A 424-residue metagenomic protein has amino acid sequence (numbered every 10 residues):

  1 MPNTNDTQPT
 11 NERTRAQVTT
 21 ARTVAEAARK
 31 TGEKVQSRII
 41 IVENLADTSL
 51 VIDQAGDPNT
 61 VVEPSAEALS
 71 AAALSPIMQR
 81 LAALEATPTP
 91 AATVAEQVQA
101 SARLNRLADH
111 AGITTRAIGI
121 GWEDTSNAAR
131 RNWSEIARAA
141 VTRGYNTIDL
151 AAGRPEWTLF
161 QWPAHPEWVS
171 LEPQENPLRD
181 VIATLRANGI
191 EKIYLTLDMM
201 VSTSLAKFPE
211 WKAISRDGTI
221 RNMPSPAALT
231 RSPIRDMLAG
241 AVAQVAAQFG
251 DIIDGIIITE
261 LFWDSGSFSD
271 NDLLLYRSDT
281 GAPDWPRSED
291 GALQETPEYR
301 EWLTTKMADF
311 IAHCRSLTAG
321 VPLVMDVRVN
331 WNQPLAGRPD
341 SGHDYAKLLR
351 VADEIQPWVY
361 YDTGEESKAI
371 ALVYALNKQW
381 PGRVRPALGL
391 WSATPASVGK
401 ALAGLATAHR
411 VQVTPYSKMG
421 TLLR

Functional and structural regions predicted by a protein language model:
T114-N127, Y194-A247: Active-site-adjacent "subsite" loops/lids of carbohydrate-active enzymes
R131-W157, D251-G255, L348-E354, L405-V411: Catalytic domains of carbohydrate-active enzymes, especially glycoside hydrolases
I136-A137, R154-T203, E298-T318: Aromatic-lined substrate-binding rim segments of carbohydrate-active enzymes
D149, P177-T219, I256-D264: Glycine-rich, aromatic-flanked loop segments that form ligand/cofactor-binding clefts across common enzyme folds
P155-L178, S204-L229, F268-E301: Aromatic- and acidic-residue-enriched carbohydrate-binding clefts of CAZyme catalytic domains
Y194-D198, G255-D264, L293-D340, G382-A393: Aromatic-lined carbohydrate-recognition surfaces of secreted/lumenal glycan-active proteins
G266, L323-G364: Substrate-binding cleft/loops of secretory-pathway carbohydrate-active enzymes
V351-I370, W380-R424: Substrate-binding cleft of secreted/luminal carbohydrate-active enzymes
